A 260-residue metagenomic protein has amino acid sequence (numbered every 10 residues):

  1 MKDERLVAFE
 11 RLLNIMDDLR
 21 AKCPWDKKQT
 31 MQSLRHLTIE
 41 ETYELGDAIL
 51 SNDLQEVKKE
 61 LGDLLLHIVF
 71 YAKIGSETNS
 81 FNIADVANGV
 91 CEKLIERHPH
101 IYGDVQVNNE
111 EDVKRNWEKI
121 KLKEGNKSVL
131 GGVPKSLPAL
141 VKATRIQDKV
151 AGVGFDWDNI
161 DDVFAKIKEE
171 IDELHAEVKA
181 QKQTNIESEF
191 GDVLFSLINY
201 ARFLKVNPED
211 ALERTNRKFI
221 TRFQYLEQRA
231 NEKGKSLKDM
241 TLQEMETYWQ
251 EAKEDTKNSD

Functional and structural regions predicted by a protein language model:
M1-E60, L66-F190, L194-D260: Flexible "arm" and connector segments at domain edges
